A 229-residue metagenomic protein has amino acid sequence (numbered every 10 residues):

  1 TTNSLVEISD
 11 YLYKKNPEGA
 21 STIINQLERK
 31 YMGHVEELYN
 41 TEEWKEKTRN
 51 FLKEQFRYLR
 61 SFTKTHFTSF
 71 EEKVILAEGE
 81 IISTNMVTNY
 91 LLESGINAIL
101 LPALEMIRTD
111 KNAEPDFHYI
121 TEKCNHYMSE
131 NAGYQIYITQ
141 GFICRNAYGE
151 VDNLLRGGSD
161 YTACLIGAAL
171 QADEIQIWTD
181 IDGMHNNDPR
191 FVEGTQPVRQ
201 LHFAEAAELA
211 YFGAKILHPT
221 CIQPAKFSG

Functional and structural regions predicted by a protein language model:
T1-I222: Nucleotide/pyrophosphate-binding catalytic subdomain
A225: Acidic-aromatic/histidine active-site loop/patch
